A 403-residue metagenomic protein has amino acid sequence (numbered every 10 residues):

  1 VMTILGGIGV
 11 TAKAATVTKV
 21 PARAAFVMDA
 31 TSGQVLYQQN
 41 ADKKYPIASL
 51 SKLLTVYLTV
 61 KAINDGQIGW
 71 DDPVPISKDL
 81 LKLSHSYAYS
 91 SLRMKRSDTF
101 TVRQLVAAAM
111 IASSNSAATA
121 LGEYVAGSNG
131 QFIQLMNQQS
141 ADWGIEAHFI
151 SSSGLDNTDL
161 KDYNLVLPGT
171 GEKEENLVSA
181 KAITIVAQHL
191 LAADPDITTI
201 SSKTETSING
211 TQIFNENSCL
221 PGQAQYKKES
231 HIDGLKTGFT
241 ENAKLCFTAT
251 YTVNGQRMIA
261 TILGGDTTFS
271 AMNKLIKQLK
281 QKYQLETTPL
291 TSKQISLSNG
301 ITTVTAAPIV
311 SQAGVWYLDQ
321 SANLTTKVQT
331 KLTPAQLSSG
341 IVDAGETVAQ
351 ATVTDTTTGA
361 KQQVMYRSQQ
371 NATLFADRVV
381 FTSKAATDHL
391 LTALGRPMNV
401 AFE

Functional and structural regions predicted by a protein language model:
V1-K13: Sec-dependent N-terminal signal peptides of Gram-positive bacterial secreted proteins and lipoproteins
T3, S51, T55, T240 (+1 more regions): Ser/Thr-centric signal marking residues that sit in or immediately flank functional binding/regulatory motifs
L5-I8, M136, K327: Low-complexity, intrinsically disordered/propeptide-like segments
G6, V17-K19, G66-I68, S86 (+5 more regions): A generic structural signal for short, solvent-exposed coil/turn residues that cap or connect secondary-structure
A12-K181, L191: Active-site-adjacent loops and short helices of periplasmic peptidoglycan-processing enzymes
Y163, P168-E403: Domain-terminus/edge residues, biased toward the C-terminal soluble/receptor-binding domains of extracytoplasmic
